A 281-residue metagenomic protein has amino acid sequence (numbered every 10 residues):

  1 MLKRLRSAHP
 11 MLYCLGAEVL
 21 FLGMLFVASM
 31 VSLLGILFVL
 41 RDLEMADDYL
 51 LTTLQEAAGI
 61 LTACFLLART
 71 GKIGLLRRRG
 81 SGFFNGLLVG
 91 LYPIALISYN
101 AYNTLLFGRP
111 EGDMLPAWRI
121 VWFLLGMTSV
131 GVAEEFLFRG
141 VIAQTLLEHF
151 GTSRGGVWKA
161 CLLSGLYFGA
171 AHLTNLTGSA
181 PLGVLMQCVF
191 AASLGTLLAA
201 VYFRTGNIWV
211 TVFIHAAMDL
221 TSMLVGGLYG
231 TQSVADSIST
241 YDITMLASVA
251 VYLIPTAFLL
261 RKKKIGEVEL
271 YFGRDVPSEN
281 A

Functional and structural regions predicted by a protein language model:
M1-P10: Short, Lys/Arg-rich, polar N-terminal cytosolic tail immediately upstream of the first transmembrane signal-anchor
H9, D42-A58, T152-S164, N207 (+1 more regions): Membrane-interface starts of transmembrane alpha-helices
L15-R69, F83-P93, A117-W122, G126 (+1 more regions): Alpha-helical transmembrane segments in multi-pass membrane proteins
L22-S29, I94-Y102, G165-T174, A216-L228: Aromatic-anchored segments of alpha-helical transmembrane domains
L67-I73, S98-E111: Transmembrane alpha-helix boundary signature
F136-L163, A200-N207: Membrane-interface helix/loop boundary segments of multi-pass membrane proteins
V184-Y241: Functionally important transmembrane alpha-helices
A216-A281: C-terminal membrane module of polytopic membrane proteins
